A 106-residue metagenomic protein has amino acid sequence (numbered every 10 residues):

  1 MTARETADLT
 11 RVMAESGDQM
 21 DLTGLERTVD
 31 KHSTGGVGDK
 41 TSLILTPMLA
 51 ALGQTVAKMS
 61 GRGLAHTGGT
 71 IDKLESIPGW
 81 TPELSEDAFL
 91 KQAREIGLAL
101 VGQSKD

Functional and structural regions predicted by a protein language model:
M1-V37: Acidic, glycine/proline-rich low-complexity segments that act as flexible tails and inter-domain linkers
R4, D21, A50-G61, W80-S85: Phosphate-handling active-site elements
A7, R11, L43-P47, D72: N-terminal, well-ordered alpha-helical segments
A7-R11, S60, D87-Q92: Beta-strand segments within the central parallel beta-sheet cores of soluble alpha/beta enzyme folds
E26-G68: Glycine/serine-rich anion-binding loops at beta->alpha junctions that coordinate negatively charged ligand groups
R27-V29, Q54-A57, L90, G97-V101 (+1 more regions): Structural motif
K73-A99: A glycine-rich helix N-cap at a beta->alpha junction
